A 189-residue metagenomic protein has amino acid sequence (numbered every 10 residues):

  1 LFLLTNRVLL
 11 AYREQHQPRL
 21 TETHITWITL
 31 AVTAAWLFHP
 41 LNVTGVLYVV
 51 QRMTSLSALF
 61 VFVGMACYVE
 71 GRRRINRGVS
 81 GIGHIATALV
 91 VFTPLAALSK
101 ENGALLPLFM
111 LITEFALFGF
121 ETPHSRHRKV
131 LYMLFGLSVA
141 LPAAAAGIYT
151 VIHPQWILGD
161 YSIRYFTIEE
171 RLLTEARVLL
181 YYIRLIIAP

Functional and structural regions predicted by a protein language model:
L1-P189: Polytopic membrane enzymes that build or remodel cell-surface glycoconjugates and lipids
